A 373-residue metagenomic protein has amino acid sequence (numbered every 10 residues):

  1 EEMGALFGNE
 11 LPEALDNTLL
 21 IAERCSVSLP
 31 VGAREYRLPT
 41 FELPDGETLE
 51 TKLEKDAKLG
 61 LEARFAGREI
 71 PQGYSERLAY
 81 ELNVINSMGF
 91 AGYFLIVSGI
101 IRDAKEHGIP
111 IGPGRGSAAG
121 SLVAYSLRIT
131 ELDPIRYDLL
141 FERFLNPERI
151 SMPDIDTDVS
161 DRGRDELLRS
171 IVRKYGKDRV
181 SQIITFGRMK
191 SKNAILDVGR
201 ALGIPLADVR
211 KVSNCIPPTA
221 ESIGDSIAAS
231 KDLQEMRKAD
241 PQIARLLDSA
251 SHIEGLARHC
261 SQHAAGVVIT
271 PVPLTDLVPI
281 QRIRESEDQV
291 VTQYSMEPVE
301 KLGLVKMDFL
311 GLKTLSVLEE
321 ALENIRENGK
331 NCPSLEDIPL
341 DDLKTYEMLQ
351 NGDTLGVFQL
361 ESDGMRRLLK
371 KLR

Functional and structural regions predicted by a protein language model:
E1-R373: Alpha-helical scaffold/interaction cores of sigma-54-like transcription cofactors and many family A DNA polymerases
